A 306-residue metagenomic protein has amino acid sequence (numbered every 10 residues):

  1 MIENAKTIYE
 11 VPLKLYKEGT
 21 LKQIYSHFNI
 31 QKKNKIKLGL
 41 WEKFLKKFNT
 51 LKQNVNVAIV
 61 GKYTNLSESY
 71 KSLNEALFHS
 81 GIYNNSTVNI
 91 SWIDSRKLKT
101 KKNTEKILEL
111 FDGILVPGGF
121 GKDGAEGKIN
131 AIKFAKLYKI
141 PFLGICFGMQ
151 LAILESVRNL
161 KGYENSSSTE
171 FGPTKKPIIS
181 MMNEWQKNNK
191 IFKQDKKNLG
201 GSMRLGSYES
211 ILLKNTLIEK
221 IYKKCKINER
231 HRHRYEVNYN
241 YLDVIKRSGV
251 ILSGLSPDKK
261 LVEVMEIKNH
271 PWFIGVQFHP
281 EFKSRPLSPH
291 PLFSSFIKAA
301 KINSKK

Functional and structural regions predicted by a protein language model:
M1-N269, Q277-K306: N-terminal beta1-alpha1 cap of cysteine-dependent amidohydrolase-like domains
